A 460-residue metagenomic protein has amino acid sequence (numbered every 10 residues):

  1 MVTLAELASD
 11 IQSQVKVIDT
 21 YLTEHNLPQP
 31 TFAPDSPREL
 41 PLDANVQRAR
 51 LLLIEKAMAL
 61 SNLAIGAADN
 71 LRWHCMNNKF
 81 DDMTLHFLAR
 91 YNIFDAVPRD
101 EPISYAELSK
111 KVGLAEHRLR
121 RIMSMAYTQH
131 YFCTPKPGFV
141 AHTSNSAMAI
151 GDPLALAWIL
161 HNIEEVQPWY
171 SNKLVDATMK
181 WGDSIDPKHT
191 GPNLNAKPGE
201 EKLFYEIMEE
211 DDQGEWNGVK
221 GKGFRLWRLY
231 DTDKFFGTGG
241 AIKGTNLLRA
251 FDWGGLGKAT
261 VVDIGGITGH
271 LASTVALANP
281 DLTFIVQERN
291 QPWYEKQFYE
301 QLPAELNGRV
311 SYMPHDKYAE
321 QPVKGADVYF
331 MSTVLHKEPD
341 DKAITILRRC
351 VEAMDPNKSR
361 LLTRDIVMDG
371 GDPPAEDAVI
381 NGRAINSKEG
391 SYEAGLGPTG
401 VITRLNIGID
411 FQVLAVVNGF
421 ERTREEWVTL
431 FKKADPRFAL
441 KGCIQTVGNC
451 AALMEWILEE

Functional and structural regions predicted by a protein language model:
M1-G66: Eukaryotic partner-binding/assembly regions in large regulatory complexes
I11-H25, H86, E101, K111-A115 (+5 more regions): Conserved adenosyl
S61-Y91: Short alpha-helical segments that sit at the start of domains
A96-S104: Short capping segments at the starts of secondary-structure elements
L119-S124, Y131, V428: Short, hydrophobic-biased segments on the C-terminal half of alpha helices that form "recognition helices"
Y127-F139: A short, conserved structural fragment
V367-A434: C-terminal alpha-helical "lid/dimerization" subdomain adjacent to the S-adenosyl-L-methionine
A434-E460: Core SAM-dependent methyltransferase catalytic element
